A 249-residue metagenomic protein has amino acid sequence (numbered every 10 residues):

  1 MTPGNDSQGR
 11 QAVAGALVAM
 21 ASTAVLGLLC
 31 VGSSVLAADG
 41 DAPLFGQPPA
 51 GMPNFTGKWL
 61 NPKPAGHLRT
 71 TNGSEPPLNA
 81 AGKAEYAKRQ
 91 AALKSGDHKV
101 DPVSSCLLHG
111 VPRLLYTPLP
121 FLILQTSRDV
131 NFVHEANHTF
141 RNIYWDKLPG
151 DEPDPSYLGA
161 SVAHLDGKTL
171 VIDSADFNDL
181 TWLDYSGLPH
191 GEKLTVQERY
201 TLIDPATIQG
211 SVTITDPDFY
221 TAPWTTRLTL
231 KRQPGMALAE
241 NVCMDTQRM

Functional and structural regions predicted by a protein language model:
T2-G9, G15-L17, S22, L26-M249: Hydrophobic small-molecule pocket/channel-lining residues, especially in calycin-type beta-barrels
